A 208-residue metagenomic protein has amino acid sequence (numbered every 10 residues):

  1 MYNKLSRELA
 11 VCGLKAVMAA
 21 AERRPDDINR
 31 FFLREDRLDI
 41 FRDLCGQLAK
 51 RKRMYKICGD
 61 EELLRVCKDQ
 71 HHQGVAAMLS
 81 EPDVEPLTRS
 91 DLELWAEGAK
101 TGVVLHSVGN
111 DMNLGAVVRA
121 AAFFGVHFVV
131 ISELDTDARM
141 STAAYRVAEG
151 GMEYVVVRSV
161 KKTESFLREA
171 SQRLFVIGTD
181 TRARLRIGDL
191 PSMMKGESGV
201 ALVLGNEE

Functional and structural regions predicted by a protein language model:
M1-E93: N-terminal positively charged helical leader segments and presequences
L9-G13, T101-V104, V200-L202: Short, hydrophobic/glycine-enriched beta-strand segments
V11-L14, V160, E164, E197: Amphipathic alpha-helical transducer elements in NTP-driven molecular machines
A19, P25-D26, L33, R37 (+2 more regions): RNA substrate-binding interface of SAM-dependent RNA methyltransferases
R30, Y55, E153-V156, V203: Short hydrophobic/aromatic-enriched beta-strand-loop microsegments
Q73-V75, R146-G150, M193-E197: Short, hinge-like loop/turn segments at secondary-structure boundaries
E81-D83, L134-D137, E208: Short glycine-enriched loops at secondary-structure junctions
I177-E208: Active-site/ligand-binding-proximal alpha/beta "capping" segment
